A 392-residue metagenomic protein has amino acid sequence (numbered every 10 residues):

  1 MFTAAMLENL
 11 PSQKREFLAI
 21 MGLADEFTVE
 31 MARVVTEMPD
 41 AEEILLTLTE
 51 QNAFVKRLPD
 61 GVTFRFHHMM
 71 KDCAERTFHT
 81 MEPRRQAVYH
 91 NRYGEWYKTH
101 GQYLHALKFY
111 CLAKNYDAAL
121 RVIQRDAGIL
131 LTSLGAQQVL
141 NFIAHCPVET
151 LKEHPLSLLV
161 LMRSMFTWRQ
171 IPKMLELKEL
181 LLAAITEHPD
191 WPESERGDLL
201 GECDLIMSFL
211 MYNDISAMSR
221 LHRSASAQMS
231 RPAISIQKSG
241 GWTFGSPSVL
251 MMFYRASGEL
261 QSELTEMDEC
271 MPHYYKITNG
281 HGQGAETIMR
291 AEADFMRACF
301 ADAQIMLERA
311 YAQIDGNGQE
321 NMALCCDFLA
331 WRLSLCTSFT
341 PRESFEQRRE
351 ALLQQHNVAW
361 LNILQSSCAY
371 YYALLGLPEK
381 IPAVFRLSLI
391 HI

Functional and structural regions predicted by a protein language model:
T3-H79, V88-N91: C-terminal boundary/linker of central alpha/beta nucleotide-binding cores
L45, H90, G94, Y110 (+12 more regions): Inward-facing hydrophobic residues that define packing positions of alpha-helical scaffold repeats
R76, T80-S157, S164, K173-L180: Extended alpha-helical scaffolding segments used for macromolecular assembly and cargo binding
H105, A118, Q138, K173 (+5 more regions): Alpha-helical positions within canonical tetratricopeptide repeat
T150-L329: Internal alpha-solenoid helical repeat scaffolds
I390-I392: Conserved small/polar residues in nucleotide/adenosyl-binding loops
